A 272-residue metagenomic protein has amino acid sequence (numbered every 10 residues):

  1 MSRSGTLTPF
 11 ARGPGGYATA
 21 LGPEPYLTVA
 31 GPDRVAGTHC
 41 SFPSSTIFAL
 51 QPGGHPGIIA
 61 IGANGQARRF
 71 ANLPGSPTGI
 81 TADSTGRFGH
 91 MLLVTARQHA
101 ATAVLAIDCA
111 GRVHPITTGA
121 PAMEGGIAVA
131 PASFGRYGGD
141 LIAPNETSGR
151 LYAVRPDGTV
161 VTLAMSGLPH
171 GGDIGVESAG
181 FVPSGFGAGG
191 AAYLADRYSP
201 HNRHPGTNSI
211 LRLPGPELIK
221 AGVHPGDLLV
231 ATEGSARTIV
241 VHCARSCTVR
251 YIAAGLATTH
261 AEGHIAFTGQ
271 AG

Functional and structural regions predicted by a protein language model:
M1-G272: Sequence/structural signature of beta-propeller domains
